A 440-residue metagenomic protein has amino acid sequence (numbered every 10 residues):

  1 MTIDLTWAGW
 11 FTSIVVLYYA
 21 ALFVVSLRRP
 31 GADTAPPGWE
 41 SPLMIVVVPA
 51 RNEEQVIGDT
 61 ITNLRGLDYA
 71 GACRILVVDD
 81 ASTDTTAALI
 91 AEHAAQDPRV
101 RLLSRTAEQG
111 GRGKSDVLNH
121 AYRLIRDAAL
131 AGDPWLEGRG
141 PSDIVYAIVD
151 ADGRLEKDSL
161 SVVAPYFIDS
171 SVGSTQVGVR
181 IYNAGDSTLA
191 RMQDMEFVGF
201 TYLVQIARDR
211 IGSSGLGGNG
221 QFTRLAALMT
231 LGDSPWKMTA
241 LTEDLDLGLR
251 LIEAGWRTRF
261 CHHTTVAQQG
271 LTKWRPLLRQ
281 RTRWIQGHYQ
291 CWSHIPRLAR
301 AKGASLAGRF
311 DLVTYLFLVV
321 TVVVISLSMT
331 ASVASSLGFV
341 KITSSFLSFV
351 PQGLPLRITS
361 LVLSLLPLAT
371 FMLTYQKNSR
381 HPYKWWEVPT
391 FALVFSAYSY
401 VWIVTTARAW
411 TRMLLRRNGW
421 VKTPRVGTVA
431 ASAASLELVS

Functional and structural regions predicted by a protein language model:
M1-E40, T370-K377, W402-L415, S440: N-terminal membrane-anchoring/stem segments of glycan-assembly enzymes
A20-C73: N-terminal signal-anchor transmembrane helix
P36-G38, L316-L415: Membrane-embedded multi-pass helical conduit in multi-pass membrane proteins, especially envelope-biosynthetic
T62-G111: Acidic donor-binding segment of Leloir-type glycosyltransferases
R101-A107, G111-D143, K157-A240, T282-S293: Long helical/loop segments within the catalytic core of UDP-sugar-dependent glycosyltransferases, especially the large
Y146: Short aromatic/hydrophobic "clamp" motif used to bind/position activated sugar donors
D150-R154, L251: The conserved acidic donor/metal-binding loop of glycosyltransferases
L245-V266: Catalytic donor-sugar/metal-binding loop of nucleotide-sugar-dependent glycosyltransferases
